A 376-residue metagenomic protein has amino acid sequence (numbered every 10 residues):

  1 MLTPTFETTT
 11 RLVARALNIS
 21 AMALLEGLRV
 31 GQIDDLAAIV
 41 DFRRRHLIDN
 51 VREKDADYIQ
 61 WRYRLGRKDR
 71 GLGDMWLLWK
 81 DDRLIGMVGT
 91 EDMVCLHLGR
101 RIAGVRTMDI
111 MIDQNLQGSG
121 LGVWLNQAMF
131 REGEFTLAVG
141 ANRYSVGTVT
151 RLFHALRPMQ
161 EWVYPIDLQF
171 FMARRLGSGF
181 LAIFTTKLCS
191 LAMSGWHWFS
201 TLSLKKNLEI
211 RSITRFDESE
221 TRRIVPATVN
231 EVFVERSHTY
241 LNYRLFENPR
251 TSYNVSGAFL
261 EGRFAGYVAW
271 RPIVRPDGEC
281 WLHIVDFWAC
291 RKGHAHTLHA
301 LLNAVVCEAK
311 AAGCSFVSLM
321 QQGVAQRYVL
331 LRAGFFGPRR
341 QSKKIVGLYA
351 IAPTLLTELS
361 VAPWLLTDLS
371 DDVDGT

Functional and structural regions predicted by a protein language model:
L2-A23, F135-H197, R244-E247, R271-A295 (+1 more regions): Active-site/acyl-donor-binding loops of N-acyltransferases
G27-I110, I210-A289: A conserved beta-strand-loop-helix scaffold within acyl/acetyltransferase catalytic domains
D35-A38, Q117, S145, A325-Q326: Short phosphate-engaging motifs
T90-C95, I110-I112, A141-Y144, Q322-V324: An acidic- and aromatic-residue-enriched active-site/binding cleft used to recognize and process polar
R106-I110, W124-G133, A141-R151: Hydrophobic, well-ordered secondary-structure scaffolds
I112-R131, H294-C307: Conserved acetyl-CoA-binding loop-helix of GNAT-fold acetyltransferases
T201-N207, I213: Long, low-complexity segments enriched in small/aliphatic residues
